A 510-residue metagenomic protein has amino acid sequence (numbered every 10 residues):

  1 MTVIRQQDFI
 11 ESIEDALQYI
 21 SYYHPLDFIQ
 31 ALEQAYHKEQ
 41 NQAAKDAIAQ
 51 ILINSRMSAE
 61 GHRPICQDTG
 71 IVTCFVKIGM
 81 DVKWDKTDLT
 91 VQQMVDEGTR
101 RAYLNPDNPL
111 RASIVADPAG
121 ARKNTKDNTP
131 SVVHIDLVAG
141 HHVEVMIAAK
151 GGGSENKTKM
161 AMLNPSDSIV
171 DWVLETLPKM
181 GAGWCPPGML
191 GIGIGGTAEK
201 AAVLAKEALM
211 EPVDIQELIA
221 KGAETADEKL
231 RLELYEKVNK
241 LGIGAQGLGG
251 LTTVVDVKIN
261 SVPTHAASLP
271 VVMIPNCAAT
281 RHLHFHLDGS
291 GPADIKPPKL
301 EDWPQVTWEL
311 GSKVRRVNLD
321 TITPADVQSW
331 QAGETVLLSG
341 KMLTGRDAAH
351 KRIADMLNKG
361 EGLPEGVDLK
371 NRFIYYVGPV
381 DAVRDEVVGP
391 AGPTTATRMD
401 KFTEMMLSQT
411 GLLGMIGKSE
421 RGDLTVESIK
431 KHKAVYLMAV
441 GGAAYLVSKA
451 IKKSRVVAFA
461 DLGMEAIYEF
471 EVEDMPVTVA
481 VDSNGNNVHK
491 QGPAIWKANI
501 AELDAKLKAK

Functional and structural regions predicted by a protein language model:
M1-L310, S408: Non-transmembrane, aqueous-exposed alpha-helical and coiled segments at domain scale
L209, V213-G249, T344-M475: Feature captures the catalytic cores and cofactor-binding loops of soluble hydro-lyases/lyases that act on carboxylate
G249-V257, T264-H265, A278, L300 (+1 more regions): C-terminal binding/interaction regions
S312-I322: Short, structured beta-strand/loop micro-motifs enriched in basic residues and often containing a Trp
A325-Q328, V367: Residue "hotspots" at secondary-structure boundaries inside conserved domains
V327-W330, V336: Short, well-ordered loop/turn sites that connect or cap secondary structure elements
T335, K341-G345: Short, charged beta-turn/beta-strand-edge "cap" motif at the junction between a beta-strand and an adjacent loop
